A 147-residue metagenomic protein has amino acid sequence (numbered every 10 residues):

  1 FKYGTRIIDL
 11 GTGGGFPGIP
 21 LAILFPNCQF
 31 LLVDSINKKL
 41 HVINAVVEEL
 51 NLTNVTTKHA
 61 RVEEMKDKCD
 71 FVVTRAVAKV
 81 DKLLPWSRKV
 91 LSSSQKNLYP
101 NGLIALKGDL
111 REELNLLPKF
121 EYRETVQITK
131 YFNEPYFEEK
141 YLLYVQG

Functional and structural regions predicted by a protein language model:
F1-T74: Conserved SAM/SAH cofactor-binding pocket of Class I
L21, S87-Q95: Class I S-adenosylmethionine-dependent transferase superfamily signal
Q29, N54-T56, G102, E121-E124: Conserved beta-strand segments of alpha/beta enzyme cores
D34-K38, K79, G108: Short beta->alpha hinge that forms the Motif I/post-I loop of the SAM-binding pocket
N44, L84-S87, L116-P118: Short amphipathic alpha-helical segments
C69-V90: A short SAM/SAH-binding and catalytic strip from SAM-dependent methyltransferases
Q95-R111: Conserved beta-strand signature within the Rossmann-like core of class I S-adenosyl-L-methionine
D109-G147: Active-site capping/gating segments
